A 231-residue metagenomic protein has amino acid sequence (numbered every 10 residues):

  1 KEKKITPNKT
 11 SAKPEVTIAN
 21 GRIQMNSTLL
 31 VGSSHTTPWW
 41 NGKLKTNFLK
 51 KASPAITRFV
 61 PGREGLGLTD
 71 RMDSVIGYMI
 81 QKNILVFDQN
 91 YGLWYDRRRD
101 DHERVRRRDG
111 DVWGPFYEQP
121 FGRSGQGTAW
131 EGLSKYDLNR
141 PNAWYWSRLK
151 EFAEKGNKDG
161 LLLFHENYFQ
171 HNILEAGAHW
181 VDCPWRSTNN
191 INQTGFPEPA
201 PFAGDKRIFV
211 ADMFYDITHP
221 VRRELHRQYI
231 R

Functional and structural regions predicted by a protein language model:
K1-R22: Non-catalytic propeptide/linker segments at domain boundaries
T17-R231: Active-site mouth of glycoside hydrolases
